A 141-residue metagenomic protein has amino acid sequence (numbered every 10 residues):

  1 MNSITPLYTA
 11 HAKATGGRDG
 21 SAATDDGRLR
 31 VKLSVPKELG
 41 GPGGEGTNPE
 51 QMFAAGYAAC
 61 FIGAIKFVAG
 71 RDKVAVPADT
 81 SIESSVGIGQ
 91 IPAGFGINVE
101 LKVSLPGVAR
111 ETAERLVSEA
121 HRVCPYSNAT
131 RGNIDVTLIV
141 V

Functional and structural regions predicted by a protein language model:
M1-A55, I62-V141: Extended beta-strand/beta-hairpin segments
